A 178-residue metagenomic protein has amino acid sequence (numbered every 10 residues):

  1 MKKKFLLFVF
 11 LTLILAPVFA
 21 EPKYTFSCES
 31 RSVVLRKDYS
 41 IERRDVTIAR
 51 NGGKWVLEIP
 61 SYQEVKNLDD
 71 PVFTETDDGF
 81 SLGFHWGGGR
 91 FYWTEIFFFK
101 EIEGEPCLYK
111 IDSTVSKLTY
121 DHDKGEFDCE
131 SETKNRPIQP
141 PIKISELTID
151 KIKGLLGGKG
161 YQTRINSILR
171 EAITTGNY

Functional and structural regions predicted by a protein language model:
M1-K4: Positively charged n-region of N-terminal signal peptides that target proteins for export
L15-P17: N-terminal signal peptide c-region/cleavage motif recognized by signal peptidases
F19-E21: Boundary of Sec targeting at the N-terminus
K23-S40, T47, T76-W86: Acidic/hydrophobic-patterned starts of short beta strands in beta-sheet-rich repeat architectures
E42-R44, L68, F91-I96: Short, surface-exposed coil-to-beta transition loops
G52-L68: Blade-edge motifs of beta-propeller repeat domains
D78-K151: Acidic, small-residue rich beta-repeat scaffolds with periodic aromatic anchors
G154-Y178: Short, basic amphipathic alpha-helical segments that act as recognition/interaction helices in nucleic-acid-binding
